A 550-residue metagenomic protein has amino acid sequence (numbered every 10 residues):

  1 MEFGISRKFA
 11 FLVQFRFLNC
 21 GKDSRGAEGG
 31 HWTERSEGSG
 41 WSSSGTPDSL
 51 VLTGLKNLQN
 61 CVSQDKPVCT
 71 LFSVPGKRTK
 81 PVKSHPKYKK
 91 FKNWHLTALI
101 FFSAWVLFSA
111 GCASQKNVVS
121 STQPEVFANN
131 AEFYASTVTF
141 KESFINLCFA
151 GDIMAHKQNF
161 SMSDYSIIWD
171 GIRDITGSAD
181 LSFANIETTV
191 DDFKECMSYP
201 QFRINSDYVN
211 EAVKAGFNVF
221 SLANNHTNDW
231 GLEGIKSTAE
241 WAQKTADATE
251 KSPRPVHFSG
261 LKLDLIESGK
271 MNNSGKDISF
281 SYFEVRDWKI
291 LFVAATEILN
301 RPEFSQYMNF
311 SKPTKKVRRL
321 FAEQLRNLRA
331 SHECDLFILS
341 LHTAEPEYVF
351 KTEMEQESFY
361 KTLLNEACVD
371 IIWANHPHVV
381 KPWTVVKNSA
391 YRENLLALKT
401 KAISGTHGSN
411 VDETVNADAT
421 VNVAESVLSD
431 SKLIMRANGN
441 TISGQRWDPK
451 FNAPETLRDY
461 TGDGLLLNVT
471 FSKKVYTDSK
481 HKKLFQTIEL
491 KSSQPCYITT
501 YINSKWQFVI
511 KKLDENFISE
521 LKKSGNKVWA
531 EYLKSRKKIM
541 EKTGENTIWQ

Functional and structural regions predicted by a protein language model:
V118-G231, T238, T249-E250, P255-F258: N-terminal catalytic scaffold of extracellular/periplasmic and nuclease hydrolases that process anionic headgroups
T122-Y134, F140-F144, M154, S161 (+5 more regions): A short C-terminal boundary segment appended to hydrolase-like catalytic domains
N146-D152, K289-E297, I338-S340, I434-N438: Active-site-proximal beta-strand elements of phosphoester/diester hydrolases
F160-M162, S166-D170, R203, E284-L339 (+1 more regions): Binuclear metal-dependent hydrolase catalytic cores centered on His/Asp/Glu-rich metal-binding motifs
A179-D191, F220-N225, L299, L325-F350: Short acidic, glycine-rich surface-loop motifs adjacent to enzyme active sites
F193-V213, H332-V369: Active-site-proximal segments of metal-dependent phosphoesterases and phosphodiesterases across multiple
V219-F292, I371-A374, V379-V380, T384-K401 (+4 more regions): Active-site-adjacent helix-turn-beta-strand microarchitecture at beta-sheet edges that either contains or buttresses
